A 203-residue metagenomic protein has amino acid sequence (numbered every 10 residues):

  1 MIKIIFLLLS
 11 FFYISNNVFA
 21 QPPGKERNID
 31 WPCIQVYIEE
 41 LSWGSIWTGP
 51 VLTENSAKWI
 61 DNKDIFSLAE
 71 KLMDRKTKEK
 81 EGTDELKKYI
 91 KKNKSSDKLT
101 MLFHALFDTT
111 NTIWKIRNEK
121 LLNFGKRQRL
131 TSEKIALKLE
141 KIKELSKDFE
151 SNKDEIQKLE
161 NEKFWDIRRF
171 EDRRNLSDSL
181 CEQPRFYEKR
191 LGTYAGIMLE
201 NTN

Functional and structural regions predicted by a protein language model:
I4-I14: Sec-dependent N-terminal signal peptides
A20-S96: N-terminal Sec/ER secretory leader and immediately downstream segment of secreted/extracellular precursors
R75, Y89-S96, T109, R127 (+1 more regions): Surface-exposed polar/charged interaction patches
I90-E119: Short, charge-rich amphipathic alpha-helices with coiled-coil/heptad character
T110, R117, F124, Q128-S146: Non-transmembrane amphipathic alpha-helical segments
L137-W165: Short E/K-rich amphipathic alpha-helical oligomerization segments
D154-N203: Alpha-helical oligomerization segments
